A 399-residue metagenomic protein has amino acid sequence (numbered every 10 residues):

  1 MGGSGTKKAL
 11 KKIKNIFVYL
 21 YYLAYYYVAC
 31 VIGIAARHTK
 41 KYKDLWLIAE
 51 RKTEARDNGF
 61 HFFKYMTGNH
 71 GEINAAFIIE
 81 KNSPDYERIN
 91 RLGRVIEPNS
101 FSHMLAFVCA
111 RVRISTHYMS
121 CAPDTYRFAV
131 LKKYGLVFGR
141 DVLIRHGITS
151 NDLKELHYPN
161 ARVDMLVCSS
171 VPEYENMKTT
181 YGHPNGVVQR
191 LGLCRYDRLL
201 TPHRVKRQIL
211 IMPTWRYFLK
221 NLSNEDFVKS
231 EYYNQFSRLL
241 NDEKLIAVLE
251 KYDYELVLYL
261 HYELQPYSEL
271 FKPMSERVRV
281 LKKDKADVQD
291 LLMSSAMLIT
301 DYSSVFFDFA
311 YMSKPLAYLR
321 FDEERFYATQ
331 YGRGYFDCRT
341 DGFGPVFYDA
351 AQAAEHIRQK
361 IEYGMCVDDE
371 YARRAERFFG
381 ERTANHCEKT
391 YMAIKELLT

Functional and structural regions predicted by a protein language model:
M1-A9, V18, Y26, C30-A36 (+2 more regions): C-terminal amphipathic helix plus adjacent low-complexity, charged tail appended to glycosyltransferase catalytic
A29-K52: Nucleotide-activated donor-dependent transferases that construct or modify glycoconjugates
L45-L199: Active-site and donor-binding regions of nucleotide-sugar-utilizing enzymes
D57-F63, T67, C194-L270, F347: Conserved catalytic-core segment of nucleotide-activated headgroup transferases in glycan assembly
E72-A76, A161-L166, E255-L256, S294-M297 (+1 more regions): Short active-site oxyanion
I96-L105, Y262-F307: Donor nucleotide-activated moiety binding/catalytic core segment of transferases that use nucleotide-activated donors
Y126-H146, V228-R238, K314-R325: A short, gly/pro- and small-residue-rich
P273-S275, S304-F378: Catalytic binding pocket for nucleotide-activated donors in carbohydrate/polymer assembly enzymes
